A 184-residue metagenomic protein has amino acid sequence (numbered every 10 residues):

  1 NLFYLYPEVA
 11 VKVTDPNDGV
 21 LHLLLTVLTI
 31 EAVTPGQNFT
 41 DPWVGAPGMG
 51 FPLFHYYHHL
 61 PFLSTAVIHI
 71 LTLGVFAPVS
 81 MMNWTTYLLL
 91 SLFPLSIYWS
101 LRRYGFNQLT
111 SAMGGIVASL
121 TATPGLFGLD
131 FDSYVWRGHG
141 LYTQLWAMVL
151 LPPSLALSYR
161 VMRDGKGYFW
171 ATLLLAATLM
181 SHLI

Functional and structural regions predicted by a protein language model:
L2-P153, L157, A177-I184: Active-site lumenal/periplasmic loops and adjacent helix-entry segments of GT-C-fold, multi-pass membrane
L157-A177: Short hydrophobic alpha-helices at membrane interfaces in multi-pass membrane enzymes
